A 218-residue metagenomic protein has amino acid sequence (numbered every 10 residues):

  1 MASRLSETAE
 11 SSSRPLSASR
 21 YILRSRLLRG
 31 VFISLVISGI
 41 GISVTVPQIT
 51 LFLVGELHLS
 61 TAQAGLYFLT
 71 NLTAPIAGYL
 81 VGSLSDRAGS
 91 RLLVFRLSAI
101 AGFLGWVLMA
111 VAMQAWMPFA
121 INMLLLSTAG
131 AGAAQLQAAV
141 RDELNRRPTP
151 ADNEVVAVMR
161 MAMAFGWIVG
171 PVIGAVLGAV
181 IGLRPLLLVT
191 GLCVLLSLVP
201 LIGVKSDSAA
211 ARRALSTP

Functional and structural regions predicted by a protein language model:
R14-L72: Helix-loop boundary and gating motifs at the non-cytosolic
V36, G105, W116-Q135: Hydrophobic core of transmembrane alpha-helices in multi-pass small-molecule transporters, especially MFS/SLC-type
T50, G82, G166-G178: Small-residue (Gly/Pro/Ala) motifs that create kinks and tight helix-helix packing interfaces
N71-T73, A164-V169: Short hydrophobic/small-residue motifs within alpha-helical transmembrane segments of multi-pass transporter-like
A77-S90, G178: Helix-to-loop junctions at the C-terminal end of transmembrane segments in multipass secondary transporters
L93-L108, L188-L192: Structural signature of the two symmetry-related core transmembrane helices
L124-M161: Cytoplasmic helix-loop-helix junction between adjacent transmembrane helices in 12-TM secondary transporters
P185-G203: Symmetry-related core transmembrane helices of the 12-TM Major Facilitator Superfamily/SLC fold
